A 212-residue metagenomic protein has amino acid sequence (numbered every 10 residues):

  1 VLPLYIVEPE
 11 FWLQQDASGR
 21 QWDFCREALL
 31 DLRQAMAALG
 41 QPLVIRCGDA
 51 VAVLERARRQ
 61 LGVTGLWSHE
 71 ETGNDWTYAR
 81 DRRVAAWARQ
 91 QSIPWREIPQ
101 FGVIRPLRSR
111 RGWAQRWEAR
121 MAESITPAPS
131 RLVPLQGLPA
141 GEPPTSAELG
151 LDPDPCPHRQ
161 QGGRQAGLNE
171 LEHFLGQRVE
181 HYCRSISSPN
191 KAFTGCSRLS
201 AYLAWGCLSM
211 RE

Functional and structural regions predicted by a protein language model:
V1-S130: Trp/Phe/Arg-rich N-terminal binding region typifying the photolyase-homology
Q91-I93, G112-E212: Glycine/tryptophan-enriched, flexible segments
